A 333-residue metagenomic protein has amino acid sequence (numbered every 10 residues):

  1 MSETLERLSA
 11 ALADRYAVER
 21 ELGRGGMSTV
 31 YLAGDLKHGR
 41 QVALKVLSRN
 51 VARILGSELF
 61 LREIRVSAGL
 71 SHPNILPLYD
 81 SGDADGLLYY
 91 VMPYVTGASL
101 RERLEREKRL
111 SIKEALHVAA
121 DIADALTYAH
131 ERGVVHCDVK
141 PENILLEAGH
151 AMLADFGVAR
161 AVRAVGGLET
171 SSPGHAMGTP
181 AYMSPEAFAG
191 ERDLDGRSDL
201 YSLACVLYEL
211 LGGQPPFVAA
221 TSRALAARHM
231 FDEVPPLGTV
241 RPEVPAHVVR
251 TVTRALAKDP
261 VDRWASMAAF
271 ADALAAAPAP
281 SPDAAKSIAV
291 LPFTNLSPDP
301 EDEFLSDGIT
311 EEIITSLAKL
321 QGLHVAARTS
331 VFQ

Functional and structural regions predicted by a protein language model:
M1-P235, A284-S287, P292-T294, F304 (+1 more regions): Conserved ATP-binding/catalytic core of the eukaryotic-like protein kinase fold, especially serine/threonine kinases
E63-I64, V118, T251, L274 (+2 more regions): Structural preference for long, well-ordered alpha-helical segments in enzyme cores
E243-L256: Conserved C-terminal C-lobe helix
R263: Conserved HRD-motif arginine in the catalytic loop of eukaryotic-like protein kinases
L296-P298: A structural micro-motif at secondary-structure boundaries
P300-G308: Glycine- and acidic-residue-enriched helix-capping/strand-helix junction motifs
L323-Q333: Short, solvent-exposed, polar/charged sequence segments at loop or secondary-structure edges
